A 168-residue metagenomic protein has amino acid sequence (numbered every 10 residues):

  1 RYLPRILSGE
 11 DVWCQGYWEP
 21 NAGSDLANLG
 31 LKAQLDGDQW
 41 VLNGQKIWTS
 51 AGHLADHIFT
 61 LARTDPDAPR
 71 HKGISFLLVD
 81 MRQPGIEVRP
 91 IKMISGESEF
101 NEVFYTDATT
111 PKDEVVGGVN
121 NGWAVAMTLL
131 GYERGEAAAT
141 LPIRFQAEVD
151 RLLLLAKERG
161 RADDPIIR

Functional and structural regions predicted by a protein language model:
R1-E19, L35-D38: FAD-binding glycine-rich core of flavoenzymes that anchor FAD
R1-G9, A51-H57, W123: Internal helix-loop-helix
Y2, L29, I47, V88-K92: Short beta-alpha junctions and helix-cap segments that line functional grooves
D11-W13, L29-L31, Q45, D56-I58 (+3 more regions): Structural beta-strand/beta-sheet cores of well-ordered domains, especially the beta-sheet scaffolds that support
A22-D25, L35, W40, T49: Hydrophobic, small-residue-rich alpha-helical packing segments that form membrane-like cores
D25-L29, T110: Structural signature of FAD isoalloxazine-binding scaffolds in flavoprotein oxidoreductases
Q39, N43-R89: A short core secondary-structure module
I86-R168: Glycine-rich beta->alpha junctions and the first turn(s) of the following alpha-helix
